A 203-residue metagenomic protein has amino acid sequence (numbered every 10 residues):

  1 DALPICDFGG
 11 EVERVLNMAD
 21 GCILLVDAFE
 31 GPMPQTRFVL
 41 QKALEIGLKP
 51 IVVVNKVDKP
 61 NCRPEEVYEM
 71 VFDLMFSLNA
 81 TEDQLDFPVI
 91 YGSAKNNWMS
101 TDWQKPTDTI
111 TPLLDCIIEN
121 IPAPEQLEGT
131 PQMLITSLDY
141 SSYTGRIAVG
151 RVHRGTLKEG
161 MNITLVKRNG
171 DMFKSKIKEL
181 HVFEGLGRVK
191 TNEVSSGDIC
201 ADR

Functional and structural regions predicted by a protein language model:
D1-R203: Structural and coupling elements of P-loop NTPases
